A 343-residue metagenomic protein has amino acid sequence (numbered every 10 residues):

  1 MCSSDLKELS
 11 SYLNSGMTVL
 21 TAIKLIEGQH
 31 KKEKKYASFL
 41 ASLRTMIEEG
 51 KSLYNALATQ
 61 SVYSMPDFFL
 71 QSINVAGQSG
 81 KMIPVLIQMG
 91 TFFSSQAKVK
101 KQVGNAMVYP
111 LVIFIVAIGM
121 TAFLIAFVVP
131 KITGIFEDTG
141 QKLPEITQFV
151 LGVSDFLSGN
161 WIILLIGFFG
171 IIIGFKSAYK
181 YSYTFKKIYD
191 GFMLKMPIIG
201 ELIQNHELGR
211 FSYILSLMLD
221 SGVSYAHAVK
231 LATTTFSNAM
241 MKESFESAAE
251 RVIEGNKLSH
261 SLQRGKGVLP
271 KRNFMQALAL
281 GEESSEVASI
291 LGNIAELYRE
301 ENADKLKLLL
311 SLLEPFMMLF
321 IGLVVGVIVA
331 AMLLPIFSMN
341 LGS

Functional and structural regions predicted by a protein language model:
M1-V112, D190, L194, I198-L313: Catalytic metal-binding core of the metallo-beta-lactamase
K7, T45, A178-K186: Short, charge-rich, low-complexity alpha-helical interaction segments
T21, F123, F127-K131, I173 (+7 more regions): Transmembrane alpha-helix boundary/anchor motif
F92, K98-A178, L297-S343: Bilayer-spanning, highly hydrophobic alpha-helical transmembrane segments
E137-E145, K180-G200: Membrane interface segments of multi-pass transport proteins and intramembrane proteases
